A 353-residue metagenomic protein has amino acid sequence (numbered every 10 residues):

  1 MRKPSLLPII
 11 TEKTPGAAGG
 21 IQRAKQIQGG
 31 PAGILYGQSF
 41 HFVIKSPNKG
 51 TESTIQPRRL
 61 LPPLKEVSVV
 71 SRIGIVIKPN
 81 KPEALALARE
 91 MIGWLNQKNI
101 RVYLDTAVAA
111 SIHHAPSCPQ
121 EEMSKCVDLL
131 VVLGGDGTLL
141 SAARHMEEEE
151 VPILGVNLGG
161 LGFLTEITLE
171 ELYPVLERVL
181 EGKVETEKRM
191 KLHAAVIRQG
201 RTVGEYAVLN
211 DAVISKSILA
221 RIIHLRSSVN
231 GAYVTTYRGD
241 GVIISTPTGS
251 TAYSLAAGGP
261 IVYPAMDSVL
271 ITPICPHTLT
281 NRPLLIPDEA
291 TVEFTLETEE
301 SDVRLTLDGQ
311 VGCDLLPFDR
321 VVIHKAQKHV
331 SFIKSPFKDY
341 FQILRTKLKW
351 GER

Functional and structural regions predicted by a protein language model:
M1-T14, I21-Q22, Q26, Y36: Extreme N-terminal basic, low-complexity initiation segments that serve as generic localization/processing leaders
Y36, F40-F42: Aromatic (phenylalanine/tyrosine) cluster motif
H41, K49-V69: Short, Lys/Arg-enriched N-terminal segments with co-localized hydrophobic residues within the first ~10-30 amino acids
L61-L129, E170-E185, V196-Y206: ATP/NTP phosphate-donor binding region
A84, G137-A142, T251-A256: Short glycine/serine/threonine-rich phosphate/pyrophosphate-binding segments that cradle anionic phosphate groups
L161-D240: Catalytic core of DAGKc-family lipid kinases
I214, N230-Y233, L279-R353: ATP/nucleoside-binding phosphotransfer catalytic cores, i.e., glycine-rich phosphate-binding loops
T235-G239, I244-T280: Gly/Ser/Thr-rich active-site loops/lids in small-molecule metabolic enzymes that frequently grip phosphoryl groups
